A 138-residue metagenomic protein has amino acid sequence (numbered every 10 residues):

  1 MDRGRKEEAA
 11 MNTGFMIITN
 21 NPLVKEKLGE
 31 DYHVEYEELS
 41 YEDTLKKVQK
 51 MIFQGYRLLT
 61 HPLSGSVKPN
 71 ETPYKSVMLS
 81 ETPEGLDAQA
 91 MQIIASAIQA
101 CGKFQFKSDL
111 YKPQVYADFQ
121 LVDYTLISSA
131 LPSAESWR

Functional and structural regions predicted by a protein language model:
D2-A10: Short, Lys/Arg-enriched N-terminal segments with co-localized hydrophobic residues within the first ~10-30 amino acids
N12-F15: Extreme N-terminal starter segment of soluble prokaryotic enzymes
I18, E35, M78-S80: Residues in well-ordered beta-strands of folded domains
I18-K25: Short, polar loop motifs at secondary-structure junctions
P22, L63-G65, T82: Short glycine-rich anion-binding loops that position phosphate/pyrophosphate groups of nucleotides and phosphorylated
L28-T72: Rossmann-like NAD(P)(H) cofactor-binding subdomain of soluble oxidoreductases
D43, K50-M51, Y56, S80-R138: Internal alpha-helical scaffold of NAD(P)-dependent oxidoreductase catalytic cores
N70-P83: Short basic, glycine-rich beta-strand/loop surfaces that mediate nucleic-acid
